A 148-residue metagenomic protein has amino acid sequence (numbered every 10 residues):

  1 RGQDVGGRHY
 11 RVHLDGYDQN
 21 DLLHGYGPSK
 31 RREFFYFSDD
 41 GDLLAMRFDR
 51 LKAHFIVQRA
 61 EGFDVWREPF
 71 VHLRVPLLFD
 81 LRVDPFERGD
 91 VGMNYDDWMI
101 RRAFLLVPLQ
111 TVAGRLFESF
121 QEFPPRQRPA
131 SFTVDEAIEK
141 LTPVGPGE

Functional and structural regions predicted by a protein language model:
R1-R82, F86-R88: C-terminal cap/loop subdomain of S1 sulfatases and analogous C-terminal strand-loop tails that border
F48, A53, R59-A60, R67-L77 (+1 more regions): Long, internal low-complexity/basic segments
